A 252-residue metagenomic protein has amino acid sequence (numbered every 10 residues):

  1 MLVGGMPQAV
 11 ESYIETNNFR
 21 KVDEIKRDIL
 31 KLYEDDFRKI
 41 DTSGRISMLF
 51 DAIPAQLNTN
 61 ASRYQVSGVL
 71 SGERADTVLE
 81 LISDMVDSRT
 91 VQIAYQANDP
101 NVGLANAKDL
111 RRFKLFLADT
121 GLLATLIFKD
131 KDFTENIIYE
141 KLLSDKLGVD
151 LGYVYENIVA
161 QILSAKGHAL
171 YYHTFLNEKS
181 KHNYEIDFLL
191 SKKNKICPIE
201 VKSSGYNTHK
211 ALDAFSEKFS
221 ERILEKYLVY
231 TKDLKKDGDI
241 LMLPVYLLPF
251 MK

Functional and structural regions predicted by a protein language model:
M1, K21-I25, D41-G44, E80 (+5 more regions): Generic recognition of short, well-ordered alpha-helical interface segments
M1-N58: Interdomain motor-coupling "hinge/lid" segment immediately C-terminal to the ATP-binding subdomain of NTP-driven enzymes
L2, P54, S83-V86, S164: Alpha-helix boundary recognition
T16-F19, R38-S43, G68-A75, V149 (+1 more regions): Conserved phosphate/pyrophosphate-binding and hydrolysis machinery centered on Walker-type P-loop NTPases, extending
I29-Y33, N58-V66, T134-L147: A short, surface-exposed helix-loop junction/capping segment
K39, T59-N60, A75-D76, Q92-Q96: Phosphate-coordinating catalytic segments in nucleotide- and nucleic-acid-processing enzymes
G72-S88: Short amphipathic alpha-helical interaction segments
V86-K252: A cross-kingdom feature that marks ATP-driven nucleic-acid transaction machinery
